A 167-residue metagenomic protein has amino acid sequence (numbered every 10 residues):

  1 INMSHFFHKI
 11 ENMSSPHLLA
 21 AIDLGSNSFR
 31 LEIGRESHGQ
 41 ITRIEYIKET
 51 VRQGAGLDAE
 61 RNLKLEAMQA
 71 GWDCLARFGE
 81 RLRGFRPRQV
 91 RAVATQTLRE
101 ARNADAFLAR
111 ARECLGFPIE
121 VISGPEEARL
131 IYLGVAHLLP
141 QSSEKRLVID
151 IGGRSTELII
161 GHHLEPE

Functional and structural regions predicted by a protein language model:
S4-L24, E32-I151, I159-E167: Nucleotide/phosphate-binding catalytic cleft detector across ATP-hydrolyzing and phosphate-transferring enzymes
N27: Primarily the dimerization/phosphotransfer
T156: Metal-dependent DNA phosphodiester-chemistry modules and their immediately adjacent helices/loops in DNA-processing
